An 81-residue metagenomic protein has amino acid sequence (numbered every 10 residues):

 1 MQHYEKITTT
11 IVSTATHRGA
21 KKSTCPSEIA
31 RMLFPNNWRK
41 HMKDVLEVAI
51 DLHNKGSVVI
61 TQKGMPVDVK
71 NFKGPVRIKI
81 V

Functional and structural regions predicted by a protein language model:
Q2-S23, I50, N54: Positively charged, polyanion-binding regions of nucleic-acid-associated proteins
E5, S27, K43-L46: An alpha-helix initiation/capping motif
K21-M32: Short acidic, hydrophobic short linear motifs in intrinsically disordered regions
A30-H41: Short helix-coil junctions and helix-kink-helix linkers
R39-D51: Short amphipathic alpha-helical interaction segments
N54-Q62: A short, conserved structural fragment
K63-V81: Short, cationic-aromatic polyanion-contact patches
